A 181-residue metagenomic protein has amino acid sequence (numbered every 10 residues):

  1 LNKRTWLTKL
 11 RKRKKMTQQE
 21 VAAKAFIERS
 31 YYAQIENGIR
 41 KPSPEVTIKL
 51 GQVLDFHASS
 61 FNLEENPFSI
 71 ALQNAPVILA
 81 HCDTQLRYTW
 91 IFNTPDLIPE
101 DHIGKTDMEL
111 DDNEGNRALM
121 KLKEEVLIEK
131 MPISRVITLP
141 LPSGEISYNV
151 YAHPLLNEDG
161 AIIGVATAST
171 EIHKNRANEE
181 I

Functional and structural regions predicted by a protein language model:
L1-R13: A short, Lys/Arg-rich alpha-helix, primarily the initiator
K15-Q34: Short alpha-helical DNA-recognition segment
E45-S60: DNA major-groove recognition helix of helix-turn-helix/homeodomain DNA-binding modules
L63-T94: Sensory modules in modular signal-transduction proteins
H102-E114: PAS-family sensory/regulatory domains
D111-M131: PAS/Per-ARNT-Sim sensory domains
L127-M131, V136-Y151, L156-I163: Per-ARNT-Sim (PAS) sensory domains and their PAS-associated C-terminal
L155-I181: Sensory coupling linkers of modular signal transduction proteins
